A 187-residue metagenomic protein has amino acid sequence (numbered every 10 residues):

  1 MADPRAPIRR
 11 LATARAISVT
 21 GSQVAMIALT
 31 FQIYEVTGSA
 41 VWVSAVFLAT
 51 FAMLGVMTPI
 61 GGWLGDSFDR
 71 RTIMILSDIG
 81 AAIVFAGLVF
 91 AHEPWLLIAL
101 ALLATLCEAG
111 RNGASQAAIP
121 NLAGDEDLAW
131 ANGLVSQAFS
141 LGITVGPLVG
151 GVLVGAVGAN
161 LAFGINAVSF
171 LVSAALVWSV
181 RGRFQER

Functional and structural regions predicted by a protein language model:
M1-R187: Alpha-helical transmembrane-bundle signature of multi-pass membrane transport and export proteins
